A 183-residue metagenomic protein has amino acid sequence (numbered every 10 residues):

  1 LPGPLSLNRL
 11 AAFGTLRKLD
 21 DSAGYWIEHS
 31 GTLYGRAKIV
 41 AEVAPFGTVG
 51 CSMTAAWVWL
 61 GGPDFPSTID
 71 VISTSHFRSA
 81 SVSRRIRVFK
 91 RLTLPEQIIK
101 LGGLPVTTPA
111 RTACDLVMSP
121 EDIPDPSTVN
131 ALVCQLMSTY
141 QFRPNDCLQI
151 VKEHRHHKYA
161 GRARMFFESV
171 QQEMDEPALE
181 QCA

Functional and structural regions predicted by a protein language model:
L1-M53, F77-R85, N145-A183: Short beta-edge/loop segments at beta->alpha junctions of small alpha/beta modules that act as binding/recognition
A11-F13, L94-A183: Hydrophobic alpha-helical interaction segments
A37, A55-A56, I72-S73, R91-P95: Short acidic (Asp/Glu) patches
F46-D64, D70: Short, well-structured hydrophobic secondary-structure segments
C51, S67, P109-A113: Amphipathic alpha-helical interface surfaces
P66-R78: A glycine-rich beta-turn/hairpin centered on an aromatic-Pro dipeptide
H76-I99: A contiguous binding-surface segment within folded domains or other stable secondary-structure elements
